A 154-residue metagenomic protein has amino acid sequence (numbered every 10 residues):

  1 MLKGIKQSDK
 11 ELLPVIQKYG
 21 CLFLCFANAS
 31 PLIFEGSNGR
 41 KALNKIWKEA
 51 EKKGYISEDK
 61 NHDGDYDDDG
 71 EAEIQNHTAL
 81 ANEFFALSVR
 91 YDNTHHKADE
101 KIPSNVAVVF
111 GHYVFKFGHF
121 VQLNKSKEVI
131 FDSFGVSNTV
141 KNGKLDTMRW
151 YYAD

Functional and structural regions predicted by a protein language model:
M1-Y66: Active-site-adjacent structural segments surrounding the nucleophilic cysteine of cysteine proteases and isopeptidases
N28, Y113-K116, G135-N138: Solvent-exposed loop/turn segments at secondary-structure junctions within structured extracellular/periplasmic domains
S37-N38, S88-V89, N138: Secondary-structure boundary/capping signal
K45-T94: Papain-like cysteine protease catalytic cores
I46, V109-H112, R149: Residues in intrinsically disordered, low-complexity segments of regulatory proteins
N76-T78, N93-D99, V136-V140: Intrinsically disordered, low-complexity boundary segments flanking structured domains
L87-E128: Active-site-adjacent substructure of cysteine-protease-like catalytic cores
I102-N105, N124-D154: Noncatalytic regulatory segments and standalone regulatory/sensor domains
